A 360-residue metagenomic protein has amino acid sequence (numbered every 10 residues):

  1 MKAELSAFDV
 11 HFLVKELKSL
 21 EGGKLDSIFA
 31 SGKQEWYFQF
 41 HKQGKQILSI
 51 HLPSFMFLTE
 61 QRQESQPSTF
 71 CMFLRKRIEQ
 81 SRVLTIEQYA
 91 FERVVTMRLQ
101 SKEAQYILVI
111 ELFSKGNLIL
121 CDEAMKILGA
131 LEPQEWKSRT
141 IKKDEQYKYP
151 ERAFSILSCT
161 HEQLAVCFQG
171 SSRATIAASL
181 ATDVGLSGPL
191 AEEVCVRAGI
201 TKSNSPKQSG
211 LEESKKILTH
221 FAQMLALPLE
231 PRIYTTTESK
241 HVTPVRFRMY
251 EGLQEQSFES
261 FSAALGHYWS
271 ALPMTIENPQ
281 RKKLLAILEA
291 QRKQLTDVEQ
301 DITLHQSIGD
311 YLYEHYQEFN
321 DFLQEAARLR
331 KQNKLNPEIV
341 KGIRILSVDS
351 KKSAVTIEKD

Functional and structural regions predicted by a protein language model:
M1-D360: Extended, highly charged segments
